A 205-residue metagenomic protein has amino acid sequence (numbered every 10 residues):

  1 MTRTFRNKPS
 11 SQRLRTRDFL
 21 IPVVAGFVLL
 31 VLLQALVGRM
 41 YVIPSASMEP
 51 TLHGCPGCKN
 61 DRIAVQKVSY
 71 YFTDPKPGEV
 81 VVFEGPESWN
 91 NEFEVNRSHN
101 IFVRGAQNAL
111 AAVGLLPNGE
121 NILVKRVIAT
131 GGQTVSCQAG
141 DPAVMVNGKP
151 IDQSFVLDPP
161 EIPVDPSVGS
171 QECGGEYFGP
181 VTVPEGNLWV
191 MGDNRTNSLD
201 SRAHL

Functional and structural regions predicted by a protein language model:
T2-I21, L32, L36-A46, P50-L205: Soluble "head" domains of membrane/secretory-pathway proteins
V24-V28: Residues within membrane-spanning alpha-helices of integral membrane proteins, especially the hydrophobic core/packing
